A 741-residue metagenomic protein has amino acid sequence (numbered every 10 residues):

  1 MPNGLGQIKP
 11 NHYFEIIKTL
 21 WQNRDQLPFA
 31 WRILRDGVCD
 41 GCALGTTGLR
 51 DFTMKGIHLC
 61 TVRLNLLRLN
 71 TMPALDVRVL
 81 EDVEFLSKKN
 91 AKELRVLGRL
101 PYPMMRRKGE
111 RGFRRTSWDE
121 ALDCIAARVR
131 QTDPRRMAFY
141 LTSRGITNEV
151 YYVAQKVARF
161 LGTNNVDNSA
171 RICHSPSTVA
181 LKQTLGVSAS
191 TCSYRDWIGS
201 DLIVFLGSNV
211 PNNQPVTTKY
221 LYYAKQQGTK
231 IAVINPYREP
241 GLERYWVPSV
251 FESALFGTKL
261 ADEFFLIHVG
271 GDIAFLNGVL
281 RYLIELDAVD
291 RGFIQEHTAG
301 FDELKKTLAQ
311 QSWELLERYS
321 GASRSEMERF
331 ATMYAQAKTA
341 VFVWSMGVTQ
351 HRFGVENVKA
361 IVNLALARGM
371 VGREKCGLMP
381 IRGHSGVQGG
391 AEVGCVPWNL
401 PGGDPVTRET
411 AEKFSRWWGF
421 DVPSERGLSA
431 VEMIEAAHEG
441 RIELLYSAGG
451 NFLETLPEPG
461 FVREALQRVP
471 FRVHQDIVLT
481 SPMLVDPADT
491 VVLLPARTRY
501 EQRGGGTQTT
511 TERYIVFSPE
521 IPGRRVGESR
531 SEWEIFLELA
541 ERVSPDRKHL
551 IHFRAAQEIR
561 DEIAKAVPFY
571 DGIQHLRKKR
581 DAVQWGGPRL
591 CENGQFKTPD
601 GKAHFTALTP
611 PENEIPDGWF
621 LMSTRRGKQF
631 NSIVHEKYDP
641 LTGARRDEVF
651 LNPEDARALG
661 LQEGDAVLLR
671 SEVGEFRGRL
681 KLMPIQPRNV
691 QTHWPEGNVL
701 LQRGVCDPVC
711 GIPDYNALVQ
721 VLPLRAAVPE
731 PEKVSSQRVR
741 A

Functional and structural regions predicted by a protein language model:
M1-G45, M54-K55: Intrinsically disordered, low-structural-confidence terminal and linker regions
M1-P10, G98-G386, E392, L400 (+2 more regions): Cofactor-pocket helix-loop regions in the catalytic cores of large enzyme subunits
C39-C42, C60, C173: Disulfide-bonded cysteines in secreted/extracellular proteins and peptides
G45-N65: Iron-sulfur (Fe-S) cluster-binding segments and ferredoxin-like electron-carrier domains, especially [2Fe-2S]
L59-E81, L242-T258, V406-A411: Charged, glycine/proline-rich intrinsically disordered loops and linkers
L66-G112, L122, E149: Low-complexity, highly charged intrinsically disordered N-terminal segments that act as targeting/localization
S518-E538, K681-D714: Active-site-adjacent segment of 2-oxoglutarate/Fe(II) JmjC oxygenases
K578-P653, A658-D707, V721-A741: Long, compositionally biased stretches
